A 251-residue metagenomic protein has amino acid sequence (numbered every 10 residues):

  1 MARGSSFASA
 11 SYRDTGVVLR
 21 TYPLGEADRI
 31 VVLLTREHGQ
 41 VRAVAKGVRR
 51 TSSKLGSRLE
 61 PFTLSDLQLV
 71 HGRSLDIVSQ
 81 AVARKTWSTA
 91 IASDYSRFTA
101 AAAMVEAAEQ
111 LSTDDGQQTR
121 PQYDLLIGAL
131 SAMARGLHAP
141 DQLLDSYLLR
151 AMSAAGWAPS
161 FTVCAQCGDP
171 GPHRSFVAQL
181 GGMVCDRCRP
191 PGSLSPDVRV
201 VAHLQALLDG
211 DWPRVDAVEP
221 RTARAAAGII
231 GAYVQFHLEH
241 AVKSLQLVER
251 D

Functional and structural regions predicted by a protein language model:
M1-D251: Non-catalytic alpha-helical scaffolds and adjoining flexible linkers that form interface surfaces for assembly
